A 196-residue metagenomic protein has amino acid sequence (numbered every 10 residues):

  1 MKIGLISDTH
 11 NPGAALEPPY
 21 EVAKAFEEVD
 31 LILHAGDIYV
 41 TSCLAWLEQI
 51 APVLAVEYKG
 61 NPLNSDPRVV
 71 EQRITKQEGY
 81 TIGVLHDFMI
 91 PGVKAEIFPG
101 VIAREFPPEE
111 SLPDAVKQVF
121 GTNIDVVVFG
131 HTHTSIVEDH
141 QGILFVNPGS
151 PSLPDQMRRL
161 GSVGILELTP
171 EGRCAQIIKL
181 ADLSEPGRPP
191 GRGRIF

Functional and structural regions predicted by a protein language model:
I3-E17, K24-H34, I38-L144, S150: Conserved catalytic scaffold of divalent metal-dependent phosphoesterases
I6, I74-E78, V146-F196: Binuclear metal-dependent phosphoesterase catalytic core
P18-Y20, L160: Short amphipathic alpha-helical segment that frequently serves as the phosphate-/nucleotide-binding helix
